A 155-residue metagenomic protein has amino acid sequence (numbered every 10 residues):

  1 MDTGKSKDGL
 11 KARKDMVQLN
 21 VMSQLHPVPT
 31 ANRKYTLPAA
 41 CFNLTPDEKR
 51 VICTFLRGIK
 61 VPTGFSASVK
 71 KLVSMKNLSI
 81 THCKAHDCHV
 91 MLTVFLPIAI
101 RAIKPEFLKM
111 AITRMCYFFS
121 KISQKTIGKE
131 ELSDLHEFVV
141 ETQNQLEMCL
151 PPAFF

Functional and structural regions predicted by a protein language model:
M1-F155: A structural signal for the principal folded core domain
